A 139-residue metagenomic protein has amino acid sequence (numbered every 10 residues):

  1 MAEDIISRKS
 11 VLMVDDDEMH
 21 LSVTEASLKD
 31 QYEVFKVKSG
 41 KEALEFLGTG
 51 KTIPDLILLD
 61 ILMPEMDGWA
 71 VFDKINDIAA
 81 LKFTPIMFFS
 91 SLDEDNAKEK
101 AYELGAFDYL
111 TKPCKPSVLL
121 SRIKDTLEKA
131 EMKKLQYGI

Functional and structural regions predicted by a protein language model:
E18-K36: Two-component/phosphorelay signaling modules centered on CheY-like receiver
K38-L56: Acidic, metal-coordinating helix/loop segments flanking the phosphotransfer/catalytic sites of two-component signaling
M63: Receiver (REC) domain active-site loop signature in two-component systems and cognate sites in sensor histidine kinases
C114-I123, E131: C-terminal output helix
E128-I139: CheY-like receiver
